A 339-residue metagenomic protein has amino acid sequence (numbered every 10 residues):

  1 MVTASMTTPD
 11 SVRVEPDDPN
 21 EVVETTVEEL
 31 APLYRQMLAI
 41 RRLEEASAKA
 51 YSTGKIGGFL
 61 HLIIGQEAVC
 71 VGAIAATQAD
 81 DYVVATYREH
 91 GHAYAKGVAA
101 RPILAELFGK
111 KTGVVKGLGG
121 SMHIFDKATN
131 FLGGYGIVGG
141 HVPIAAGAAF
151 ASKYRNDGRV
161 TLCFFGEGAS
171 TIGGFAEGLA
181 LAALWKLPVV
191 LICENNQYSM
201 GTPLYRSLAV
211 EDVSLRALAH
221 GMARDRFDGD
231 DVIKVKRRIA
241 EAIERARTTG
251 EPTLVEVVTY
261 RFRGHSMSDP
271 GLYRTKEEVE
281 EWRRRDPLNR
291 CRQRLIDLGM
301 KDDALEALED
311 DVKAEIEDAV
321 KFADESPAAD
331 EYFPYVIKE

Functional and structural regions predicted by a protein language model:
M1-V69, M267, G271-E339: Conserved acidic/glycine
P9, V22, L30-Y34, I56 (+5 more regions): N-terminal start-of-chain detector that recognizes signal peptides and the immediate post-cleavage beginning
D10-V14, Y34, T112-V114, G178-A180 (+1 more regions): Short acidic/polar alpha-helix capping motifs at helix-coil junctions
S11-R13, M122-H123, P252: Generic preference for hydrophobic/aromatic residues in regular secondary structure cores
E45-A48, T53-W185, P203-A209, S214 (+1 more regions): Cofactor-binding active-site loop characterized by glycine-rich and histidine/acidic residues
Y87, V257-T259, V336: A general secondary-structure junction signal
F131-E325: Glycine-rich ThDP/TPP pyrophosphate-binding loop and its adjacent helix/strand module within ThDP-dependent enzymes
